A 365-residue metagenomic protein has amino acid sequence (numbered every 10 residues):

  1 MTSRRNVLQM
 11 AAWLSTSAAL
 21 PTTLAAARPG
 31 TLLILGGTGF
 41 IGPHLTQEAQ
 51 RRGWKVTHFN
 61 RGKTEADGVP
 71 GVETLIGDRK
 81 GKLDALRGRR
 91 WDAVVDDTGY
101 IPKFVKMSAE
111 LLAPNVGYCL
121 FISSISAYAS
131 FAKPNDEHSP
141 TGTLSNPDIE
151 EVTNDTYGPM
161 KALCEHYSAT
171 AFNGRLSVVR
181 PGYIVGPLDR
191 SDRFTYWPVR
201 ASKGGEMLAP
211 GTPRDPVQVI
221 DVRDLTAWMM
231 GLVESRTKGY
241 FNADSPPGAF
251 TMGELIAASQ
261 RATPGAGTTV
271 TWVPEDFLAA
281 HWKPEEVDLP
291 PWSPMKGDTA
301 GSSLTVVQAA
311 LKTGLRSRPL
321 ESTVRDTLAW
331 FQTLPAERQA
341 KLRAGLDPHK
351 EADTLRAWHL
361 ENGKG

Functional and structural regions predicted by a protein language model:
M1-S15: N-terminal secretory signal peptides and thylakoid transit peptides that target proteins across membranes
L35-E48, R52: N-terminal Rossmann NAD(P)H-binding glycine-rich loop of SDR-like oxidoreductase domains
T38, E65-V116, F121, A127-A129: NAD(P)H-binding glycine-rich loop region in Rossmannoid oxidoreductase-like domains and their noncatalytic homologs
F59-K63: N-terminal Rossmann-fold cofactor-binding loop
M107-A162, A169-T170, S177: Conserved Rossmann-fold NAD(P)-dependent oxidoreductase catalytic core, especially the SDR/UDP-sugar
C164, D192-W197, P210-S235, G239-N242 (+2 more regions): Substrate-positioning beta->alpha
C164-L188: Conserved beta-loop-beta element that borders a ligand/cofactor-binding pocket
G231-Q308, R325-L328, P335-K364: Mid/C-terminal beta-alpha module of Rossmann-like enzyme folds, strongest in SDR-family dehydrogenases/epimerases
